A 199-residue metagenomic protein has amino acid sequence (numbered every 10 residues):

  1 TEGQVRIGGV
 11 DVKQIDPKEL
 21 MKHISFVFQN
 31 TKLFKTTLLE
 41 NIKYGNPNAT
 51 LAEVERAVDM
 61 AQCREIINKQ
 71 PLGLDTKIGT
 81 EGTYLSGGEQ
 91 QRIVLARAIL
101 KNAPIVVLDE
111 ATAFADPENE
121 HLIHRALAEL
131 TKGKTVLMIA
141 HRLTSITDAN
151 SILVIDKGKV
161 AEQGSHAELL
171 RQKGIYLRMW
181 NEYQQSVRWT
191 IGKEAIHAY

Functional and structural regions predicted by a protein language model:
T1-D11, S151-I152, V160: ABC nucleotide-binding domain "signature motif"
E2-R6, Q14, M21, L39-T80 (+2 more regions): ABC ATPase nucleotide-binding domain helical subdomain, centered on the C-loop/LSGGQ "ABC signature"
R6-G8, R64-I93, A115, Q185-Y199: ABC-fold ATPase nucleotide-binding domain signature/coupling loops
K69, R125, T147-Y199: C-terminal portion of ABC ATPase nucleotide-binding domains
S86-G87, I93-A98, L122, M138: ABC ATPase nucleotide-binding domain "signature" region
L100-P104, G133: A short, proline-enriched helix->beta-strand linker immediately N-terminal to the Walker B motif in ABC-type P-loop
V106-E110: Catalytic Walker B motif of ABC-type/P-loop ATPase nucleotide-binding domains
E120-K132, T144: Helical segment within the ABC ATPase nucleotide-binding domain
